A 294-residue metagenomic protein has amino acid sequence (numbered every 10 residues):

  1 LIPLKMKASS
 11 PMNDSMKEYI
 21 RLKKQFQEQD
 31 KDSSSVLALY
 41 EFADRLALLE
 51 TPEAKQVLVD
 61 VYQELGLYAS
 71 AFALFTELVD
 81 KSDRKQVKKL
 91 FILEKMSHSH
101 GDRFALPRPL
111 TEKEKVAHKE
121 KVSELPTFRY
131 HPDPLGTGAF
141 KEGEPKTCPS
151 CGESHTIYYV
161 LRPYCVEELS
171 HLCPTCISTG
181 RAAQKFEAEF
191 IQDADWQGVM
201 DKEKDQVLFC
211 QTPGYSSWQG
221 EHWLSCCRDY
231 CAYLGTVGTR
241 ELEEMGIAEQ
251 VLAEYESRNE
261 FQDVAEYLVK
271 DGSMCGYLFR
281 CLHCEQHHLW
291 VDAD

Functional and structural regions predicted by a protein language model:
L1-S10: N-terminal amphipathic/basic-hydrophobic helices that include classical n-h-c signal peptides and signal-anchor
M6, K89-L90: N-terminal cationic amphipathic segment used for targeting or macromolecule association
M12-L22, S35, L49-K55, R84-K85: Generic helix N-cap/helix-start motif at coil->alpha-helix transitions
Q27-D32, V36-R45, E53-D60, E64-V79 (+1 more regions): Preference for intrinsically disordered or flexible, low-complexity segments and adjacent hinge/connector residues
